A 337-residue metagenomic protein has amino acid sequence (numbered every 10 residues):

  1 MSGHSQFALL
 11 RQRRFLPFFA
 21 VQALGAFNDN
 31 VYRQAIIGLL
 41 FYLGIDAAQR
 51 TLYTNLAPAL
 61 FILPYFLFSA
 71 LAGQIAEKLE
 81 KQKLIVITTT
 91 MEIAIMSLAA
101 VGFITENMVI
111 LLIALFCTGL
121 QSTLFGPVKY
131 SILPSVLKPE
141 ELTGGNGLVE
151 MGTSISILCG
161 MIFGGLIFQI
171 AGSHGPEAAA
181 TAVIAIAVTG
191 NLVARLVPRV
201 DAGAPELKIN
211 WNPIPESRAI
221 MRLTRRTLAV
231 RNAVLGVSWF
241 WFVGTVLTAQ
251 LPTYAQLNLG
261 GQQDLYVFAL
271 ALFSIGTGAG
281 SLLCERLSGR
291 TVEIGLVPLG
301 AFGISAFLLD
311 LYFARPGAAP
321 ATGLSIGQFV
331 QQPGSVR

Functional and structural regions predicted by a protein language model:
M1-L16, V200-G236, L257-N258, I326-P333: Juxtamembrane intracellular "pre-TM" segments in multi-pass secondary transporters
Q12, A48, K78, I104-T105 (+4 more regions): Helix-loop interface residues and adjacent transmembrane-helix termini in multi-pass membrane transporters, primarily
L16-Q34, A57-I95, I110-Q169, A187 (+6 more regions): Substrate-agnostic recognition of the 12-TM MFS/MFS-like secondary transporter fold
Q34-T51, A249-L265, A269: Short amphipathic helix-loop junctions that connect adjacent transmembrane helices in Major Facilitator Superfamily/SLC
A35-D46, L98-T105, L158-V183, L257-N258 (+1 more regions): Transmembrane alpha-helix termini and helix-breaking/packing motifs in multi-pass membrane transporters
R50, N55, M108, L166-A187 (+3 more regions): A membrane-interface helix-boundary motif in multi-pass transporters
T90-E106, F302-G334: C-terminal ends and interior cores of transmembrane alpha-helices in multi-pass membrane transporters/permeases
K129-S131, S135-V136, E140, P176 (+4 more regions): Helix-loop junctions on the cytosolic side of multi-pass membrane transporters, especially the intracellular loop
